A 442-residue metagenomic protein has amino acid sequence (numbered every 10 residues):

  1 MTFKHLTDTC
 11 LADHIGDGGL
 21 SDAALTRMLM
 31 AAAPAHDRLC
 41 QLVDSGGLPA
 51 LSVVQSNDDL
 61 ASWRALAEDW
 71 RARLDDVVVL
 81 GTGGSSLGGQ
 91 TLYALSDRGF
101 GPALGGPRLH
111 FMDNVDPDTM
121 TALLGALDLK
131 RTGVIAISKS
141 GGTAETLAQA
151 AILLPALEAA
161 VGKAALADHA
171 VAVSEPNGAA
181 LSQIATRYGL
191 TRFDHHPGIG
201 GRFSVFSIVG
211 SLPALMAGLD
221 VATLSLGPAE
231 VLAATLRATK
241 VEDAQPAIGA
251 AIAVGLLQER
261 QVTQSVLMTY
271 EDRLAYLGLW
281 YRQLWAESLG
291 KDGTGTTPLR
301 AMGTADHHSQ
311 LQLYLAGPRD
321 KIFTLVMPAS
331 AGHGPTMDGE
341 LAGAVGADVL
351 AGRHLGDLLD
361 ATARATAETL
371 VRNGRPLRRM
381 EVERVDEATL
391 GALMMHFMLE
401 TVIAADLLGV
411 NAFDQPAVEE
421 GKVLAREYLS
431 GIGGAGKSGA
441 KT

Functional and structural regions predicted by a protein language model:
M1-R71, G339-L350, A365: Extended, charge-enriched "interface" segments that sit outside catalytic cores
V43, W63-D75, L123-T132, A253-T263 (+1 more regions): Glycine-rich phosphate/diphosphate-binding loops that line cofactor/substrate pockets in enzymes
G47-A65, L92-V134, G142, Q149: Glycine-rich oxoanion-binding loops at beta->alpha junctions
D76-G83, G133-S140, Q264-E271: Short glycine-rich or small-residue beta-strand-to-loop segments that form or flank ligand, phosphate, metal/Fe-S
V78, T82-R108, A305-H308: Glycine-rich, small/polar surface segments that engage phosphate groups of diverse ligands
I137-I152, A172-A229, D357, A361-R364 (+2 more regions): Short alpha-helices
A159-T324, G332, A417-T442: Active-site phosphate/pyrophosphate-binding segments
L299-R384: Helicase-primase coupling helices
